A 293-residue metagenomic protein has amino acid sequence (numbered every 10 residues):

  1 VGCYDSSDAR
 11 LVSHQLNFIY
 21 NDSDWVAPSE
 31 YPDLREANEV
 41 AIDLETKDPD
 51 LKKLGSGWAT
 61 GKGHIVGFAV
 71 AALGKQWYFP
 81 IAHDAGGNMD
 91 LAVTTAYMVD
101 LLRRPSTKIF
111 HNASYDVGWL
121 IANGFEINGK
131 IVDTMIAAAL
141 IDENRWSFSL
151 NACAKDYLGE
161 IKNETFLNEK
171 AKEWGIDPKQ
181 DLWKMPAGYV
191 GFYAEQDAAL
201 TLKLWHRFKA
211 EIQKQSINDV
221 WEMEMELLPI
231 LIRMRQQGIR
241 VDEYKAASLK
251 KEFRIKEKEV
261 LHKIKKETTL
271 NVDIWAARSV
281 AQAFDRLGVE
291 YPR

Functional and structural regions predicted by a protein language model:
V1-D84, N128, R145, D156-L158 (+1 more regions): Conserved "right-hand" nucleotidyltransferase catalytic core of DNA-directed polymerases
A41, S106-A113: Acidic beta-strand-to-loop metal/phosphate-binding motif
T46-D48, S114, I136: Short, glycine/acidic-enriched loop or turn micro-motifs at the edges of active sites
L73-K108: Nucleic-acid-processing active sites and adjacent nucleic-acid-binding tracks, predominantly divalent metal-dependent
A92-T95, S147-N151, A198: Amphipathic alpha-helical transducer elements in NTP-driven molecular machines
Y115-A122, Q282-A283: Phosphate- and divalent-cation-binding pockets in alpha/beta enzyme and binding domains that engage nucleotide-derived
E126-E143, L150-K155: Conserved beta-strand -> loop -> alpha-helix junction used to position metal-binding or nucleic-acid-contacting
